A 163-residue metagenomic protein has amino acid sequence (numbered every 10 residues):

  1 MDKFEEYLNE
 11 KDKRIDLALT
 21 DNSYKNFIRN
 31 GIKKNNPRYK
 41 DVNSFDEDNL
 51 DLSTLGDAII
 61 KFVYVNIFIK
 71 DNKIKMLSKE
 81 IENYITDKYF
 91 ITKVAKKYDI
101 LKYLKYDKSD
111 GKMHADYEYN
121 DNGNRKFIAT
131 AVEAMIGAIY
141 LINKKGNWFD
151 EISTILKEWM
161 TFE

Functional and structural regions predicted by a protein language model:
M1-E163: Double-stranded RNA-binding/processing signature
